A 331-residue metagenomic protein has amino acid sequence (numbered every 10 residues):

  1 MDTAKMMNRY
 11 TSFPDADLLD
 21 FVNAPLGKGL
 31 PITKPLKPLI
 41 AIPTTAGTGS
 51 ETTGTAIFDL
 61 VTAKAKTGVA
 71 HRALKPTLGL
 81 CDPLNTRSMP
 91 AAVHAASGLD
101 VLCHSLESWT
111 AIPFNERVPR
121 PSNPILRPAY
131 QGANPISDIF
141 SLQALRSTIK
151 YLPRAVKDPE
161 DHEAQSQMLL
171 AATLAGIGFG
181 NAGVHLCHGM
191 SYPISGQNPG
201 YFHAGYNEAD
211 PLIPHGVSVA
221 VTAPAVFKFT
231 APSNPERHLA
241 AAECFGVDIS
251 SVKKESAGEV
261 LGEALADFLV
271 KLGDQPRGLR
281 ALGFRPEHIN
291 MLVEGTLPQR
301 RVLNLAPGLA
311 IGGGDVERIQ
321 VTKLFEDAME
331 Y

Functional and structural regions predicted by a protein language model:
M1, T45-G47, F284: Short glycine-rich anion-binding loops that position phosphate/pyrophosphate groups of nucleotides and phosphorylated
M1-P14, T52-T53, I194: Short Gly/Thr/Asp-enriched flexible loops that form oxyanion-binding sites at enzyme active sites
M7, K28, H288-I289: N-terminal loops that bind phosphate or other acidic moieties and the adjacent beta-alpha structural core
T11-A129, S233, A240: A glycine/threonine-rich phosphate-anchoring loop and its flanking beta-alpha core in nucleotide/phosphate-binding
S12, A16, T62-A63, L74 (+11 more regions): Generic secondary-structure signature for well-ordered alpha-helical cores
H71-A73, H94, F140-Q143, S233 (+3 more regions): A generic short alpha-helical patch detector that favors 3-5-residue windows in or near N-terminal regions
F114-A264: Active-site segments that bind and position negatively charged phosphate/pyrophosphate groups
A240-Y331: C-terminal charged capping/lid subdomain of soluble metabolic enzymes
